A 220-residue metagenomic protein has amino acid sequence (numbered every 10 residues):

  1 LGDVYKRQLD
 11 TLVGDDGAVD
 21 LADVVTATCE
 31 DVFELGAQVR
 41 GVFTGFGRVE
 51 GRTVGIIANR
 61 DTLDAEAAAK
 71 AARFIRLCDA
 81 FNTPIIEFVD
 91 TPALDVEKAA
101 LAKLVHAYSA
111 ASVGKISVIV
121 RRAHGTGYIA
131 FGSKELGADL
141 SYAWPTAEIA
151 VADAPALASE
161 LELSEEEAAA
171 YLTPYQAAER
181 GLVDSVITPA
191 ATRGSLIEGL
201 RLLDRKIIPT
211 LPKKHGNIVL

Functional and structural regions predicted by a protein language model:
D3-L220: Ligand-binding clefts of soluble mixed alpha/beta catalytic domains
